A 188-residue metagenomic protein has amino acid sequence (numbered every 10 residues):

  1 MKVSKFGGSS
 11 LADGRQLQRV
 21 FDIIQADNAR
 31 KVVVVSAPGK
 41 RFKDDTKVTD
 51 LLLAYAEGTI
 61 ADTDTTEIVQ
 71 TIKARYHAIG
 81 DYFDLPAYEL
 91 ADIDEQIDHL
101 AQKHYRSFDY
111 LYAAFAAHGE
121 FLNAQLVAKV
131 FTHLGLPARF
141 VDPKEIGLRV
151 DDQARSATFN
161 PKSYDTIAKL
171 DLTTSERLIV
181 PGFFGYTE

Functional and structural regions predicted by a protein language model:
M1-E188: Nucleotide/pyrophosphate-binding catalytic subdomain
